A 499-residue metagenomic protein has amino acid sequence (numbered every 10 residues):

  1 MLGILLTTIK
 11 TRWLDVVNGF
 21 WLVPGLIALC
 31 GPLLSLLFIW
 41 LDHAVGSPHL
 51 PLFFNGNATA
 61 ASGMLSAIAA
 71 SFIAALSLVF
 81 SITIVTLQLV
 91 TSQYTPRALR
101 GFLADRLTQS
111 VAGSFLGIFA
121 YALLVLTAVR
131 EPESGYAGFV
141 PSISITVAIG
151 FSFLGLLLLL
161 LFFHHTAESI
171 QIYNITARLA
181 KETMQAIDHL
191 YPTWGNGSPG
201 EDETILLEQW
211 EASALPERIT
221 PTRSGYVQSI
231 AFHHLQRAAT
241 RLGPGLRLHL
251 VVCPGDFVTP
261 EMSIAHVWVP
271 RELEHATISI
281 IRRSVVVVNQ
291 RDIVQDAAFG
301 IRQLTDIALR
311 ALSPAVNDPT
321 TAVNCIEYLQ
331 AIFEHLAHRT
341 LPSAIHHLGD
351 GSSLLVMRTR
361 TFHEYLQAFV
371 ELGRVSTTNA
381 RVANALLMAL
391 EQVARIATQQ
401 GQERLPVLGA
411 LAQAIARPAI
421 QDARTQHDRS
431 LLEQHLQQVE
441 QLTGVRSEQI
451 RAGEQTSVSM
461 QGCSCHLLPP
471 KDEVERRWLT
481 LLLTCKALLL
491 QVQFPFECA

Functional and structural regions predicted by a protein language model:
I4, T8, W13, F38 (+3 more regions): N-terminal intrinsically disordered, cationic/polar leader segments that include organellar targeting peptides
I4-L5, G135-Y136, V140, L161-H249 (+2 more regions): Short basic (Lys/Arg) and small-residue
I9-G25, F53-A70, T95-F115, G135-A148 (+1 more regions): Membrane-interface segments at loop-to-transmembrane junctions
I27-G46, G56-P132, L156-F163, A308: Transmembrane alpha-helix detector for multi-pass membrane proteins
V147, F151-L159: Generic detector of multi-pass transmembrane helix bundles and their immediately adjacent loops in polytopic membrane
C463-C465, C485, C498: Cysteine-centered motifs
Q491-E497: Short, intrinsically disordered C-terminal tails of secreted or membrane-associated proteins
